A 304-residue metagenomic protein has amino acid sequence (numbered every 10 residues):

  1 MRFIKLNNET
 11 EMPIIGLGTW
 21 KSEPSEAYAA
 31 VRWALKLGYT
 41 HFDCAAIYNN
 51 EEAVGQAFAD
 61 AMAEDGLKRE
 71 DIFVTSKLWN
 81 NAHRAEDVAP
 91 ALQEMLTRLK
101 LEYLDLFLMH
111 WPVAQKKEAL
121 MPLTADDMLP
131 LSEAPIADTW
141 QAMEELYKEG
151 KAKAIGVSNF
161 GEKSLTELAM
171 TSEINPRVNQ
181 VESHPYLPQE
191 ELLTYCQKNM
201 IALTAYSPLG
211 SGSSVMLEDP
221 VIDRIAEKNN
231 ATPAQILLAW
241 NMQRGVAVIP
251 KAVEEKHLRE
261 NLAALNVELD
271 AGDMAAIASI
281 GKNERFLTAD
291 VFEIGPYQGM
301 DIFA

Functional and structural regions predicted by a protein language model:
M1-I72, A89, K148, L209-G210 (+1 more regions): N-terminal binding-site loop/beta-alpha segment at the start of enzyme catalytic domains that lines or forms
N7, G55-R69, L96-K100, A169-S172 (+1 more regions): Acidic (Asp/Glu)-rich catalytic clusters
K21, Y48, L78-A82, E182-P185 (+1 more regions): Short histidine/acidic/glycine/proline-rich micro-motifs that form metal- and phosphate-coordinating active-site loops
E23-L35, R84-L99, G161-T166, L187-P188: Short, acidic/polar
T40, E102-D105, K153, R177: Short acidic/polar active-site loop segments enriched in Thr and Asp
K68-N80, L106-P112, E182-S183: A short, structured active-site edge motif that brings together acidic residues
V88-M109, E145-E149: CE4/NodB-like, metal-dependent polysaccharide N-deacetylase domain that modifies extracellular/periplasmic N-acetylated
W111-A304: Beta/alpha (TIM)-barrel catalytic core signal, keyed to glycine-rich beta->alpha loops juxtaposed to Asp/Glu that bind
